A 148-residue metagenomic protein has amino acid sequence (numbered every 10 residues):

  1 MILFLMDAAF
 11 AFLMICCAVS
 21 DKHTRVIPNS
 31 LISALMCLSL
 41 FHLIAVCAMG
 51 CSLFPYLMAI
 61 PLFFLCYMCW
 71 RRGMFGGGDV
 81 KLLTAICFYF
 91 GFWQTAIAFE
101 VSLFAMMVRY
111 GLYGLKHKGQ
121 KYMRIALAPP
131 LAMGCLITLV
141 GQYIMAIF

Functional and structural regions predicted by a protein language model:
M1-F148: A membrane-topology feature that recognizes alpha-helical transmembrane segments and their immediate juxtamembrane
